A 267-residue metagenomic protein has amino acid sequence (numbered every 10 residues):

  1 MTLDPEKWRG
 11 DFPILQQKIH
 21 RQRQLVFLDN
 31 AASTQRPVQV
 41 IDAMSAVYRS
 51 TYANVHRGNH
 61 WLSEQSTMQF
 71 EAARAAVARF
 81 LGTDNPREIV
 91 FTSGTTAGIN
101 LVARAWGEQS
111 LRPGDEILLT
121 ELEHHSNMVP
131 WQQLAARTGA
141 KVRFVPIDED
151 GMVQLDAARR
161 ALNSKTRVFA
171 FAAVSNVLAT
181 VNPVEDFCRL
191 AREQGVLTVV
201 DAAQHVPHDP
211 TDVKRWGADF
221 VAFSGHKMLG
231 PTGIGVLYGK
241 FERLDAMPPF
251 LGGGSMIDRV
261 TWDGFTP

Functional and structural regions predicted by a protein language model:
M1-P267: Pyridoxal 5′-phosphate
